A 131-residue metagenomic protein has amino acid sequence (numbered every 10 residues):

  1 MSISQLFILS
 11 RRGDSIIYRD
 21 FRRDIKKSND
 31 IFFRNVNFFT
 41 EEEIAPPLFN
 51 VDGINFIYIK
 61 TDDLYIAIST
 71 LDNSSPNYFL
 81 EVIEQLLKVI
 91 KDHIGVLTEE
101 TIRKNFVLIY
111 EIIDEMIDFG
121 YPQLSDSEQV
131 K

Functional and structural regions predicted by a protein language model:
M1-K131: Acidic, low-complexity cytosolic segments
